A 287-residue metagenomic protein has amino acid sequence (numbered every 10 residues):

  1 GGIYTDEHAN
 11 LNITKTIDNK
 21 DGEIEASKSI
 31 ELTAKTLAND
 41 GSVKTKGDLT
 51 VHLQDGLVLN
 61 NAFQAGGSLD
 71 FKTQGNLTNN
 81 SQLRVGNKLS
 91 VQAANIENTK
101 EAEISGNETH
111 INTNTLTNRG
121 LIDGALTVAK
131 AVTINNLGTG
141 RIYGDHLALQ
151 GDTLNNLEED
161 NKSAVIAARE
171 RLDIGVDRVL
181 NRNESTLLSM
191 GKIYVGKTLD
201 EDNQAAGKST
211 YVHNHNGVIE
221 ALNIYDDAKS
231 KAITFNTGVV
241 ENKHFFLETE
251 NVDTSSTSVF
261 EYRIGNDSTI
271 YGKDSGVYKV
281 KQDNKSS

Functional and structural regions predicted by a protein language model:
G1-S287: Binding/recognition "hotspot" determinant
